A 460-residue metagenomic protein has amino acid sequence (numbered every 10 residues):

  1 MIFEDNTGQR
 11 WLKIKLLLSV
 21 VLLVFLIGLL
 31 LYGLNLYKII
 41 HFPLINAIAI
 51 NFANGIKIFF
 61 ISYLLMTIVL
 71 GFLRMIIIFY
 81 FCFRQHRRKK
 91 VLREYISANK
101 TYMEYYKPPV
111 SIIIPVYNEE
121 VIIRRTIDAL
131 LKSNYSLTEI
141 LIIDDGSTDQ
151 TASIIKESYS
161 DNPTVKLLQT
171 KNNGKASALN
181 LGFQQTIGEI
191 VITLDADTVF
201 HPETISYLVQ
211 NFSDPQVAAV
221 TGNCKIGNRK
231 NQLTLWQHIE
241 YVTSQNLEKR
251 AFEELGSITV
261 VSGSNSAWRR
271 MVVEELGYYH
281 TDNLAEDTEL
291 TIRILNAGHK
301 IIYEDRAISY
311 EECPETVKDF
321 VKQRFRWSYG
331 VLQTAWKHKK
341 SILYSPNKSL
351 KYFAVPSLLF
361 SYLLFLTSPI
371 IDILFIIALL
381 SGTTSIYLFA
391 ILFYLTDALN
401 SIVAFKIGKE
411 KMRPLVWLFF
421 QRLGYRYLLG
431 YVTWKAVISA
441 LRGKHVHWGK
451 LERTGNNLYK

Functional and structural regions predicted by a protein language model:
L44-V69, F81-K89, S357-G443: Membrane-embedded multi-pass helical conduit in multi-pass membrane proteins, especially envelope-biosynthetic
I48-F52, I76-L137: N-terminal signal-anchor transmembrane helix
I77-F81, K166, K171, A176-Q184 (+3 more regions): Long helical/loop segments within the catalytic core of UDP-sugar-dependent glycosyltransferases, especially the large
P108-S111, E139, E274, E289: Cell-envelope/extracellular polymer assembly enzymes that use nucleotide-activated donors
R124, D149-E157, E203: Acidic helix N-cap motif at the loop->helix transition within catalytic regions of sugar-transfer enzymes
A129, S136, D144-S153, N172-N173: A conserved acidic beta->alpha catalytic loop
T291-Y310: Catalytic donor-sugar/metal-binding loop of nucleotide-sugar-dependent glycosyltransferases
